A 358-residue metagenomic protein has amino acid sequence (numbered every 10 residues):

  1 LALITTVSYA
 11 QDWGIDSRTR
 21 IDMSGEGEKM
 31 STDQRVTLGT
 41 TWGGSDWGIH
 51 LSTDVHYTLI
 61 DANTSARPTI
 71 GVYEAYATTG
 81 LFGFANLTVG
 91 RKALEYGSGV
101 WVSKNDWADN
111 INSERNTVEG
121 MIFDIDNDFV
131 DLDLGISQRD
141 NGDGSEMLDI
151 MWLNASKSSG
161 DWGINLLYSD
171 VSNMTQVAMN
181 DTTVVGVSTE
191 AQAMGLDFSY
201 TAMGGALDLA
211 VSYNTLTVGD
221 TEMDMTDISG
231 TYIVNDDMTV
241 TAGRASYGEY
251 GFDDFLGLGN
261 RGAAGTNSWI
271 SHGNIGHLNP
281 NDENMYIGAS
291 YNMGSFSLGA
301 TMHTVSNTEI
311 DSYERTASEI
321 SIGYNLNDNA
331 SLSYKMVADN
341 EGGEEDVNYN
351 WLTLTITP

Functional and structural regions predicted by a protein language model:
L1-L3: Hydrophobic helical h-region of N-terminal Sec-dependent signal peptides in bacterial secretory/periplasmic proteins
T5-D12: Sec/Tat signal peptide C-region and signal peptidase I cleavage site
D12-G14, S31-N141, S145-N165, T226-F255: Outer membrane beta-barrel
R18-S31, D61-R67, Y168-P358: Outer-membrane beta-barrel pore domains
